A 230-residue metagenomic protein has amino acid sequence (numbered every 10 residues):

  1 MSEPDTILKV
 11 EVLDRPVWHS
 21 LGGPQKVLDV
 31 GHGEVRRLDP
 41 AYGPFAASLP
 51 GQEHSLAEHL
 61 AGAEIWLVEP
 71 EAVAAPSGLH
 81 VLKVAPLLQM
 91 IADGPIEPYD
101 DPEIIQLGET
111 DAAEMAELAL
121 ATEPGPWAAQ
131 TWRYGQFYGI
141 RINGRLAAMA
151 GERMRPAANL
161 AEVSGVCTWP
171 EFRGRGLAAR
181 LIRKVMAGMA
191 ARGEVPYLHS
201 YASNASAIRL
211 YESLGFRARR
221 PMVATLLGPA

Functional and structural regions predicted by a protein language model:
M1-A75: N-terminal charged segments
S2-V10, D93-G125: Short amphipathic alpha-helix that is part of the acyltransferase structural core
F45-S48, V166-R173, Y201: A short, internal acetyl-CoA/4′-phosphopantetheine-binding micro-motif in the GNAT/acyltransferase core
Q52-E58, G174-A191, I208-S213: Conserved acetyl-CoA-binding loop-helix of GNAT-fold acetyltransferases
L67-A72, G188, Y197-I208, A224-A230: Conserved beta-strand-loop-alpha-helix junction that forms the acyl-donor binding cleft
V73-L79, A179, A202-R220: Conserved active-site alpha-helix within GNAT-family acetyltransferase domains
H80-A92, R217-A230: Conserved catalytic-core motifs of GNAT/GCN5-like acyltransferases
P126-Q136, I140-C167: A conserved beta-strand-loop-helix scaffold within acyl/acetyltransferase catalytic domains
